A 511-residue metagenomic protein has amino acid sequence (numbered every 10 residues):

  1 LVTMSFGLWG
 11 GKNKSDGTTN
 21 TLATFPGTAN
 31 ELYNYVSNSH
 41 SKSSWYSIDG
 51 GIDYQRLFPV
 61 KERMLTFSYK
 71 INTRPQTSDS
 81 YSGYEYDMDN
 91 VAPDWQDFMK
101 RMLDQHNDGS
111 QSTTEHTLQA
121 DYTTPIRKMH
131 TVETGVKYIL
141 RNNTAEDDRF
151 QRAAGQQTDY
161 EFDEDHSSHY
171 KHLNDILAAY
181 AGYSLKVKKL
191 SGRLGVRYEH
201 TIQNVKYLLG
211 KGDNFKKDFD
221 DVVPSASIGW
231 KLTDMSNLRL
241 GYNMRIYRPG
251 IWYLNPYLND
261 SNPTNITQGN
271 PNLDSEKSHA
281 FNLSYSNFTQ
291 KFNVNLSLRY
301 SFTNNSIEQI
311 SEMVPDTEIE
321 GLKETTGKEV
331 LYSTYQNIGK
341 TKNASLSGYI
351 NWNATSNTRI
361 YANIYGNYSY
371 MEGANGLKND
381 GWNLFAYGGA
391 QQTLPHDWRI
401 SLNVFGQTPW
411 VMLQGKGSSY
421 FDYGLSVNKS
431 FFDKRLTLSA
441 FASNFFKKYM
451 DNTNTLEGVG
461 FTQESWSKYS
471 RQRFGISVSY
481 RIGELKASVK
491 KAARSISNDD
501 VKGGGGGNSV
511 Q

Functional and structural regions predicted by a protein language model:
L1, R56-V60, T124-K128, S184-K189 (+10 more regions): Outer-membrane beta-barrel strand-turn architecture
V2-K12, S39-K206, K231, N295-Y300 (+1 more regions): Face-selective signature of the C-terminal outer-membrane beta-barrel domain
L8-K14, R56, I71-T77, Y138-N142 (+11 more regions): Transmembrane beta-strands of outer-membrane beta-barrel pores
H40-S44, D108-T114, H169-D175, D213-D220 (+6 more regions): Replace "Gram-negative outer membrane beta-barrel proteins" with "bacterial and organellar outer membrane beta-barrel
Y46-I52, T114-A120, D175-A181, V222-I228 (+7 more regions): Hydrophobic, lipid-facing positions within transmembrane beta-strands of outer-membrane proteins
E115-Q119, E161-S168, N270, D274 (+3 more regions): Outer membrane beta-barrel strand-and-loop segments of large Gram-negative receptors, especially TonB-dependent
I202-N204, D234-H279, Y300-G327, S443-V459: Surface-exposed extracellular loop regions of Gram-negative outer-membrane beta-barrel proteins, predominantly
F431-Q511: C-terminal beta-signal and adjacent terminal beta-strands/loops of Gram-negative outer-membrane beta-barrel proteins
